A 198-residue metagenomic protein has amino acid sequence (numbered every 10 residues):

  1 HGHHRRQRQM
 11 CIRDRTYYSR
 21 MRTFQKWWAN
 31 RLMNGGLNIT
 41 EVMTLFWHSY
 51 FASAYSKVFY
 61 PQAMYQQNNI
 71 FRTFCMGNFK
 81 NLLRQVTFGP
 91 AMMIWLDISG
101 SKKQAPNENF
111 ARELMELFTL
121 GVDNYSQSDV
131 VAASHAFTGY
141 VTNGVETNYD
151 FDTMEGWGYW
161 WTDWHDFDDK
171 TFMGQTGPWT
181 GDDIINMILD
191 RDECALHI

Functional and structural regions predicted by a protein language model:
H1-I12, I198: Single conserved hydrophobic/aromatic residue that forms the stacking wall/gate of nucleotide- or nucleobase-binding
H4-R5, Y18, D150: Compositionally biased, intrinsically disordered low-complexity regions enriched in proline and serine
Q9, R13-Y65, N78: Long, well-ordered hydrophobic secondary-structure segments characteristic of membrane-embedded and membrane-proximal
D14, F24-W28, Y60-I198: Active-site substrate-binding loop specific to GH73 endo-beta-N-acetylglucosaminidase modules in bacterial autolysins
